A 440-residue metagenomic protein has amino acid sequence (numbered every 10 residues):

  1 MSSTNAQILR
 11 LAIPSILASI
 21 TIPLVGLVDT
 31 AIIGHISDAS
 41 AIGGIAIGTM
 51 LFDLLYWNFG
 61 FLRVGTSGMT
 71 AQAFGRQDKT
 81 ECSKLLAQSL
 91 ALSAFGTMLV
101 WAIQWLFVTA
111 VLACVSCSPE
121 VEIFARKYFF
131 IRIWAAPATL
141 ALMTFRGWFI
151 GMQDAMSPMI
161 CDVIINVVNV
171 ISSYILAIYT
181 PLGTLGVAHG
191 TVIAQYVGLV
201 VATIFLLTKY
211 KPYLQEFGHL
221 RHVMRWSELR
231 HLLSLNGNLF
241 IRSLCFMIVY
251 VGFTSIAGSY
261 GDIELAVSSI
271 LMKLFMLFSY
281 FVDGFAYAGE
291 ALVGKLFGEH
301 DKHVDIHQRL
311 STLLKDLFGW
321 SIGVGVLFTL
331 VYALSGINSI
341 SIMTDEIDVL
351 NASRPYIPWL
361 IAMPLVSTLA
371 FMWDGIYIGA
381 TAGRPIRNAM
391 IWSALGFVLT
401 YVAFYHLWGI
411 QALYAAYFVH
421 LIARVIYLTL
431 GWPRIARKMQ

Functional and structural regions predicted by a protein language model:
M1-S15, T70-P137, A177-G237, V293-M363 (+1 more regions): Short alpha-helical transmembrane segments in multi-pass integral membrane proteins
S3-I36, M50-V64, M69, A94-W101 (+5 more regions): N-terminal transmembrane alpha-helices
R10-D29, I131, A135, L142 (+5 more regions): Transmembrane helical elements of multi-pass membrane transporters/channels
L24-G43, L112-P119, I175-L182, L244-L277 (+3 more regions): Helix-terminus/linker motif at the lipid-water interface of multi-pass membrane proteins
T30, A39-I42, K79, A155 (+4 more regions): Membrane-helix interface/capping residues of multi-pass secondary transporters
H35-D38, Q72, G151, T180 (+3 more regions): Membrane-helix boundary and inter-helical linker elements of multi-pass secondary transporters
I42-A102, T139-S157, V267-L330, L334 (+2 more regions): Small-residue-rich hydrophobic transmembrane alpha-helices
R63, I131-I150, P158-N169, V187-T203 (+4 more regions): Short runs within selected transmembrane alpha-helices of multi-pass transporters and secretion channels
